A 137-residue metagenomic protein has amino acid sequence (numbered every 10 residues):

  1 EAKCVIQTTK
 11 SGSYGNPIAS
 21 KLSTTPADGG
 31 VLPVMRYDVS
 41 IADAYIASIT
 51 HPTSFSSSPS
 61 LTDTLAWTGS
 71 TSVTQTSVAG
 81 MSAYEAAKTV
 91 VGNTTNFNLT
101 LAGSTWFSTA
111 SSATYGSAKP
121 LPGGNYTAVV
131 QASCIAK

Functional and structural regions predicted by a protein language model:
E1-T64, A86-K137: N-terminal small/polar-rich segments of proteins
T64-S72: Short, surface-exposed beta-strand/strand-loop-strand elements in extracellular ectodomains
